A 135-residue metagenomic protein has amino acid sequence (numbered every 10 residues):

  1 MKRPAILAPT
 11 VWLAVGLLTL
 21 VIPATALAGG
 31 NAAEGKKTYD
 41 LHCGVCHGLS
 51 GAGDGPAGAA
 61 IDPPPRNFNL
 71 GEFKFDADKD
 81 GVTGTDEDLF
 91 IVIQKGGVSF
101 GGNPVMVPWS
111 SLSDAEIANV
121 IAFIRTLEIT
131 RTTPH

Functional and structural regions predicted by a protein language model:
M1-A8: N-terminal secretory signal peptides that target proteins for export/translocation
T10-P23: Bacterial N-terminal signal peptides
I22-T38, P134-H135: Electrostatic cytochrome c docking/interface patches
G30-L49, P65: Sequence/structural segment immediately N-terminal to covalent heme-attachment motifs in c-type and related
K36, D40-L41, F100-H135: Flexible coil segments in periplasmic/lumen-exposed cytochrome c-class electron-transfer proteins
H47, Q94, R125-E128: Protein kinase-like catalytic domain
S50, D54-A59: Conserved catalytic-core motifs of eukaryotic protein kinase domains, centered on the activation segment
A59, D78-K79, G84, D88-A118: Axial heme c-ligation environment in periplasmic c-type cytochrome domains
